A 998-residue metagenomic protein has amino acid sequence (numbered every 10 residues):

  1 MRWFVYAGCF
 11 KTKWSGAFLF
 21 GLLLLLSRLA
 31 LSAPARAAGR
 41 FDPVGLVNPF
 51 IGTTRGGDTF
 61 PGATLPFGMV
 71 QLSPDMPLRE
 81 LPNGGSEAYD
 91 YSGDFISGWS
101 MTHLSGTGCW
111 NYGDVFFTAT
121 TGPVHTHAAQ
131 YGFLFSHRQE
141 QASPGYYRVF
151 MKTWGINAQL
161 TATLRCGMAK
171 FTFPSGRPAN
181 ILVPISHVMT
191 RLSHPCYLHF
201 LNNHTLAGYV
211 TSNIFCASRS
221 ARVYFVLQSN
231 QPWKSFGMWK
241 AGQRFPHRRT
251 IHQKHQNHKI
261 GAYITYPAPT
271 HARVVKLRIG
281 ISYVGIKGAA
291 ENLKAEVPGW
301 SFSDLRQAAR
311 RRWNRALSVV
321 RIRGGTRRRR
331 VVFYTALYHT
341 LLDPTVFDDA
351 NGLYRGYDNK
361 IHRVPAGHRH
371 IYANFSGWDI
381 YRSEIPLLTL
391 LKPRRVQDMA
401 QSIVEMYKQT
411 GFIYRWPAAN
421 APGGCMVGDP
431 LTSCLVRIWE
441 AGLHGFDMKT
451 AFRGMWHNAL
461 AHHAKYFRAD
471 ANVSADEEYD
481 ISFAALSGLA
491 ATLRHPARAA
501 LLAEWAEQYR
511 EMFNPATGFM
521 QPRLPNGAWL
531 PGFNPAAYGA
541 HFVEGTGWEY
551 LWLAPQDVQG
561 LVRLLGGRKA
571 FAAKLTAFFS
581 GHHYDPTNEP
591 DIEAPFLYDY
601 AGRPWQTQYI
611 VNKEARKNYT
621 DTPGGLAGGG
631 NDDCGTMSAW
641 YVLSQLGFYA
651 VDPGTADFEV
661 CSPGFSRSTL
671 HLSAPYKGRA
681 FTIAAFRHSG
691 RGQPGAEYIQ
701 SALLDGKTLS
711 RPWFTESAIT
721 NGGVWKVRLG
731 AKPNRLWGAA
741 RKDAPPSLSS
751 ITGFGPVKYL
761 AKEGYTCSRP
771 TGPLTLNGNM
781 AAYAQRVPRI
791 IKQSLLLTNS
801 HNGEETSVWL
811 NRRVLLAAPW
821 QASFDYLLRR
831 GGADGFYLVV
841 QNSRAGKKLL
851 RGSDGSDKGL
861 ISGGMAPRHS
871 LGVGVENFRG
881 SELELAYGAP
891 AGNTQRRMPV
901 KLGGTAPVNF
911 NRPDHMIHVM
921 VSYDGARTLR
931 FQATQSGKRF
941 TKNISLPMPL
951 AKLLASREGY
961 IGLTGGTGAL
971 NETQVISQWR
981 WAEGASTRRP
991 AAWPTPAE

Functional and structural regions predicted by a protein language model:
M1-T12: N-terminal secretory signal peptides that target proteins for export/translocation
L19-R28: Bacterial N-terminal signal peptides
A30-R36: Signal peptide processing junction and immediate N-terminal pro/mature segment of secreted/exported proteins
R36-I385, T389-S433, W439-E477, A490-P496 (+10 more regions): Accessory carbohydrate-recognition regions in carbohydrate-active enzymes
L46, I96, Y146, G155 (+16 more regions): Extracellular structured ligand-interaction cores
T161-T163, P174, P267, F686-H688 (+3 more regions): Short beta-strand micro-motifs enriched in acidic
Y759-P994: Polar, low-complexity loop segments and adjacent catalytic/binding residues used for recognizing and processing sugar
